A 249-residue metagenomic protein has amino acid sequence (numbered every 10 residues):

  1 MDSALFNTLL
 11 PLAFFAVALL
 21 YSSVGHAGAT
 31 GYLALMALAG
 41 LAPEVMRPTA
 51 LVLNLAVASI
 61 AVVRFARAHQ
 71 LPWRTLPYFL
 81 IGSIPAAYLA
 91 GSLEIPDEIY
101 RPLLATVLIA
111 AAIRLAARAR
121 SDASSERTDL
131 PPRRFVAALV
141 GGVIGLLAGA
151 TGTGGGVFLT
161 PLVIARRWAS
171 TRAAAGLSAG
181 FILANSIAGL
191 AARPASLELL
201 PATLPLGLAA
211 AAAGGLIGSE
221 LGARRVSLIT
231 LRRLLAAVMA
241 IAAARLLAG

Functional and structural regions predicted by a protein language model:
M1-S22, A27, G31-A39, P43 (+5 more regions): Juxtamembrane transmembrane-helix boundary motif
P43-P48, A175, A179: Small-residue hotspots at the loop-to-helix junctions and early N-terminal turns of transmembrane alpha-helices
T49-R64: Transmembrane alpha-helices of multi-pass small-molecule transport proteins
A50-N54, S178-I182, L204-L208: Short hydrophobic/aromatic, small-residue-rich stretches within specific transmembrane helices of secondary active
G156-V157: Extracytoplasmic gate region of multi-pass secondary transporters
A173-G189: Hydrophobic alpha-helical transmembrane segments of multi-pass integral membrane proteins, especially transporters
